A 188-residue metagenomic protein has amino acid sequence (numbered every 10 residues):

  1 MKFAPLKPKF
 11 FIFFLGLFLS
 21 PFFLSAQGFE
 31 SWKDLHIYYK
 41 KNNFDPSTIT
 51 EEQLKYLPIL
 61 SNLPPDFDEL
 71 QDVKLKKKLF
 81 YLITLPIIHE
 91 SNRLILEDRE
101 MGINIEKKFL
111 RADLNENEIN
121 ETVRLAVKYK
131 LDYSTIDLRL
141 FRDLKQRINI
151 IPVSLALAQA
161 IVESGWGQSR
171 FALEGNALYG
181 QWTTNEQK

Functional and structural regions predicted by a protein language model:
M1-A4, L17: Generic N-terminal simple sequence motifs
F3-F11: Bacterial N-terminal signal peptides that target proteins for export
I12-P21: Bacterial N-terminal signal peptides
F22-L157, V162-K188: Catalytic cores of secreted/periplasmic lytic hydrolases that degrade extracellular macromolecules
